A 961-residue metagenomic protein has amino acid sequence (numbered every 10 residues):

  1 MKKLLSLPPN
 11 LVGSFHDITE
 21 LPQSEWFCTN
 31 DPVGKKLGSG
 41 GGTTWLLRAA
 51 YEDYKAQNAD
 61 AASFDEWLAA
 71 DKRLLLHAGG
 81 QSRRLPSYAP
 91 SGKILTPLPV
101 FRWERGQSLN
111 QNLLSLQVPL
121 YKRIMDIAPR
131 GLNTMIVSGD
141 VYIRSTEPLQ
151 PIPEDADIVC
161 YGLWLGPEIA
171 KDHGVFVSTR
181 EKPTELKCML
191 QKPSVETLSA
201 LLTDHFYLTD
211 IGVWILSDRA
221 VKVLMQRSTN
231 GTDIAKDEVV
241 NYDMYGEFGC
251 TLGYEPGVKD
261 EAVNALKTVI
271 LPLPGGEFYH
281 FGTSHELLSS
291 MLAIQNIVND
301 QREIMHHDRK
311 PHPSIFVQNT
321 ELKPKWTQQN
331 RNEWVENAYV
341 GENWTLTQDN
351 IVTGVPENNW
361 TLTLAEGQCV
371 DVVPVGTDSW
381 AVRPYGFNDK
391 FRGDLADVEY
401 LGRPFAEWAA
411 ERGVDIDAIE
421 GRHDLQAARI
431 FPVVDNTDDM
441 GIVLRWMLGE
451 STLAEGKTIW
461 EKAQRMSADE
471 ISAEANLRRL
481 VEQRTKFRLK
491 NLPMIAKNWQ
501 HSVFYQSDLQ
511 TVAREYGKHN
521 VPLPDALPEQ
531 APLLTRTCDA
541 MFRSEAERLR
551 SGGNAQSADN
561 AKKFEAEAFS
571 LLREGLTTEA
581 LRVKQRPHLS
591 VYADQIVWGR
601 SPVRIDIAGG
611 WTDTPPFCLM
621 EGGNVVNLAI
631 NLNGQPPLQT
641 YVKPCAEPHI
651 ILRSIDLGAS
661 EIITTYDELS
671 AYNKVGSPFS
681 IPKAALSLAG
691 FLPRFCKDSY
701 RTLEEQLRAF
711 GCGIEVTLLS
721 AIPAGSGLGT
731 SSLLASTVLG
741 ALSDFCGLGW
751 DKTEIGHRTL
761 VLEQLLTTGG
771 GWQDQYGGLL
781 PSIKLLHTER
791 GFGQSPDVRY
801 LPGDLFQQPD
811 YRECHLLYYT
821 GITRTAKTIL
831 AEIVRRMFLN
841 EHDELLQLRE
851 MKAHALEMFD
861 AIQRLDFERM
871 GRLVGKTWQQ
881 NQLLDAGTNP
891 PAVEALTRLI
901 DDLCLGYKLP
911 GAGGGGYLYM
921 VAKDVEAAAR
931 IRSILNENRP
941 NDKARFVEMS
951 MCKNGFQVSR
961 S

Functional and structural regions predicted by a protein language model:
M1-N133, V137, Y142-Q150, L395 (+1 more regions): N-terminal glycine-rich phosphate-binding loop and ensuing alpha1 helix
M1-P8, C28-T29, K35-K36, G40-A62 (+5 more regions): Left-handed beta-helix
L46, E567-G575, A685, L733-F745: Stable alpha-helical structural segments in soluble proteins, enriched in small hydrophobic residues
L68-A70, A89-G92, T96-D233: Conserved core of the sugar-phosphate nucleotidyltransferase
L75-A78, I136-S138, Y161-W164, S217 (+7 more regions): Short beta-strand segments
R84-P86, S145-E147, I169-A170, T197-A200 (+12 more regions): Short helix/loop capping segments that flank catalytic or ligand/cofactor-binding pockets
S91, L95-T96, S726-L748: DPxDG-like acidic metal-binding loop motif
E450-L453, K457-R708, H757-T767, Q775-L909 (+1 more regions): C-terminal nucleotide
